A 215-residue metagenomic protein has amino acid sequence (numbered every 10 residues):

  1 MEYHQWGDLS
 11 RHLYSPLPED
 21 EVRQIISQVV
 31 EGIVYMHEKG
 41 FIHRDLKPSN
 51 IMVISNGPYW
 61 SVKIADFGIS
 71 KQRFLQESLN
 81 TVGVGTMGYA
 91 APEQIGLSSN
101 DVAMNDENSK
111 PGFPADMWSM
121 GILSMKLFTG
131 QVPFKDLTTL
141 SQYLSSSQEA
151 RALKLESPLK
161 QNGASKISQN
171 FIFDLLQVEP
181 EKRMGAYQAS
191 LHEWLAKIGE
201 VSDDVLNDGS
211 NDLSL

Functional and structural regions predicted by a protein language model:
E2-D8: Conserved short submotifs of the Hanks-type protein kinase catalytic core that shape the nucleotide-binding pocket
I25-I26: Activation segment signature within eukaryotic-like protein kinase domains
H37-I54: Catalytic-loop of the protein kinase fold
T81-S98: Conserved activation segment of eukaryotic-like protein kinases, specifically the C-terminal portion of the activation
D116: Conserved catalytic-loop aspartate of Hanks-type protein kinases
Q177-K182, A186-S202: Terminal C-lobe "cap" of eukaryotic-type protein kinase domains
